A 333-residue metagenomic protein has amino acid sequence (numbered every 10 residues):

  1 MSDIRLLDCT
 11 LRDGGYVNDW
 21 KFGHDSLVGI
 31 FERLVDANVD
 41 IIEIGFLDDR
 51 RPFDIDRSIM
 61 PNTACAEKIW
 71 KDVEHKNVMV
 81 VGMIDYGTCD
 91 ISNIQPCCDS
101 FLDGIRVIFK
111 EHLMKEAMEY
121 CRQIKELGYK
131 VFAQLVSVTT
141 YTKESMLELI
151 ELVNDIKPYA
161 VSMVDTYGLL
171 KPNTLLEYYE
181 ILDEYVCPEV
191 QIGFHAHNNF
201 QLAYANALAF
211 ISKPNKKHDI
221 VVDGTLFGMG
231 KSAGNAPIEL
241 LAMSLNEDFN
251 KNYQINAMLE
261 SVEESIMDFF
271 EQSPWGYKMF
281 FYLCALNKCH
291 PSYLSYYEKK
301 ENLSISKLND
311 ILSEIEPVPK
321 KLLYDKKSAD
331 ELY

Functional and structural regions predicted by a protein language model:
M1-Y333: Catalytic cores and adjacent flexible loops of soluble metabolic enzymes that perform enolate/carbanion chemistry on
